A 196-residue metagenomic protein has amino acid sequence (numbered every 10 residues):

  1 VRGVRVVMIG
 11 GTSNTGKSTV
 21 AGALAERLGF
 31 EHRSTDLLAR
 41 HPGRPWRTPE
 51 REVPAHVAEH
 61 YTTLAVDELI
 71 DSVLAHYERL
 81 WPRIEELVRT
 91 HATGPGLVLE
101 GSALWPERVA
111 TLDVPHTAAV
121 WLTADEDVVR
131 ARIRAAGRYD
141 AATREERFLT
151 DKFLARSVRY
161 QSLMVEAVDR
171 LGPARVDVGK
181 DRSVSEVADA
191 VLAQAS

Functional and structural regions predicted by a protein language model:
I9: Hydrophobic anchor at the beta1->P-loop junction of P-loop NTPases
T12: P-loop (Walker A) phosphate-binding loop of NTP-binding proteins
K17: Conserved lysine of the Walker
V20: Hydrophobic positions on the alpha1 helix immediately C-terminal to the Walker A/P-loop
L28-W46: Short beta-strand-centered segment that lines the nucleotide-binding/catalytic pocket of NTP-utilizing
H41-G96, A103: ATP-dependent small-molecule kinase phosphotransfer cores that center on conserved nucleotide phosphate-binding segments
H116-Q161: A glycine- and Lys/Arg-enriched "phosphate-lid" helix/loop adjacent to the NTP-binding pocket of small-molecule kinases
S162-S196: NTP-dependent small-molecule kinase module
